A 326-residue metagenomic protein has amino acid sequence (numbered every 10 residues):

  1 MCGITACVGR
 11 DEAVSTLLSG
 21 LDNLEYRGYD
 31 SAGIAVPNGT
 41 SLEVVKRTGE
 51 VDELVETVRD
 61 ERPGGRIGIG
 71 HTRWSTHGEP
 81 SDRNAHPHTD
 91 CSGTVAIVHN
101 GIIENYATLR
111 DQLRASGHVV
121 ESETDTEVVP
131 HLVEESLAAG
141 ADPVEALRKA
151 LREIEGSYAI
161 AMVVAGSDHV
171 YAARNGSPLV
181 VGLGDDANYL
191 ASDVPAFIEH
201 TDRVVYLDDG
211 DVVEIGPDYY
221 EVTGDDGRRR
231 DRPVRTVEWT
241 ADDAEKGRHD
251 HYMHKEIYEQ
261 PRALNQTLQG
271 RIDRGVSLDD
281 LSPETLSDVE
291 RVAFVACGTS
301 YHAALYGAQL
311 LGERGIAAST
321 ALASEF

Functional and structural regions predicted by a protein language model:
M1-D211, I215-P217, V222-K246, E259 (+4 more regions): Conserved short alpha-helical segments that host acidic/polar catalytic motifs at enzyme active sites
Y252-P261: An acidic-aromatic substrate-binding cleft motif
E290-F326: Glycine-rich phosphate-binding loops that contact phosphosugars or nucleotide phosphates
